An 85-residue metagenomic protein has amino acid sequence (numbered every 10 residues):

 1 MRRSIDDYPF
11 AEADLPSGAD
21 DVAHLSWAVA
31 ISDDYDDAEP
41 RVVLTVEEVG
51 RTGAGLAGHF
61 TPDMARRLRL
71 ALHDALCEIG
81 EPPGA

Functional and structural regions predicted by a protein language model:
M1-A85: Positively charged, low-complexity terminal tracts and the immediately adjacent first secondary-structure elements
